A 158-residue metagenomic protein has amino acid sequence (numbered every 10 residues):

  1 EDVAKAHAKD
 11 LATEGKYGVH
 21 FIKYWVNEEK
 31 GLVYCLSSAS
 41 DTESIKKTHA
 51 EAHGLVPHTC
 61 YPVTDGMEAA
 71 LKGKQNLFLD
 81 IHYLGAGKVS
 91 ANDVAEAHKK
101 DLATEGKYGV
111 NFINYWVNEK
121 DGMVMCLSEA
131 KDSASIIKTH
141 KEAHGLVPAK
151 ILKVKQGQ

Functional and structural regions predicted by a protein language model:
E1-K16, H20-I22, V26-G31, T42-I113 (+2 more regions): Short S/T/G/P-rich N-terminal loop/turn motif that feeds into the first structured element of a domain
S38-E43, E129-A134: Helix N-cap motif at beta-to-alpha junctions
K46-K47, S135-K138: Short, electropositive alpha-helical surface patch
E51-A52, E142-H144: Short, solvent-exposed amphipathic alpha-helical segments in soluble enzyme and RNA/protein-processing domains
L146-I151: Short, mixed-charge low-complexity intrinsically disordered segments
